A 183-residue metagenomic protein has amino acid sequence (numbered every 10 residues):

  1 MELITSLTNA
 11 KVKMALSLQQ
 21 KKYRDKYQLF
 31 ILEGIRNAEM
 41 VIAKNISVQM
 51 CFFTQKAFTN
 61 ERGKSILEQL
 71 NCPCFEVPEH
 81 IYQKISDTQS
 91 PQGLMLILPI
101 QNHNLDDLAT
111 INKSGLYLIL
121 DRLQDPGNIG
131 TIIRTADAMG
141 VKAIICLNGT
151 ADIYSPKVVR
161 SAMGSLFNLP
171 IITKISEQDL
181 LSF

Functional and structural regions predicted by a protein language model:
M1-G63, T150-A151: Boundary-proximal intrinsically disordered activation/regulatory segments immediately upstream of a helical core
E2-S6, P73-P78, P170-D179: Short acidic-hydrophobic, aromatic-tinged amphipathic segments that line or gate anion-handling sites
K26-L29, S47-M50, N71-P73, K142-I144 (+1 more regions): Short active-site oxyanion
G34, L96, V159: A residue-level signal for conserved active-site and pocket-lining positions in enzyme catalytic cores
A43, H103, A109-F183: RNA substrate-binding interface of SAM-dependent RNA methyltransferases
M50, M95-I97, Y117: Residues embedded in well-ordered beta-strands
K64-L70, S161-S165: Short, conserved catalytic or adaptor-binding loops enriched in Gly and charged residues
L67-P99: Glycine/small-residue-rich loop that forms an oxyanion/phosphate-binding "nest" at active or ligand-binding sites
